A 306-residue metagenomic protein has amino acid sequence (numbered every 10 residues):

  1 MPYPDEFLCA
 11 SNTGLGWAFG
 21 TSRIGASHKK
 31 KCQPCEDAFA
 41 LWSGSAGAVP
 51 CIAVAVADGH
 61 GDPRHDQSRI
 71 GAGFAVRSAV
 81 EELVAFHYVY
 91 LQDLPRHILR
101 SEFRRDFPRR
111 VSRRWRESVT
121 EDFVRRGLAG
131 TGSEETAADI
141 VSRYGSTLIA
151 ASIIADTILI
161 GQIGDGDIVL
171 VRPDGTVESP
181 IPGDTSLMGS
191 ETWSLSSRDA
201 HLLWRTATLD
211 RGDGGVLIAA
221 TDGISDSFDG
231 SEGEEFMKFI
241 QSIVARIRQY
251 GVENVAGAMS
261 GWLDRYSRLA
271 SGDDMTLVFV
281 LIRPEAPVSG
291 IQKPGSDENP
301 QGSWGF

Functional and structural regions predicted by a protein language model:
M1-E82, G166, L195-T208, S271-V278: N-terminal entry segment of metal-dependent catalytic domains or homologous docking segments
Q33-V49, D139-A155, L159, D184-G230: Acidic loop->beta-strand submotif enriched in PP2C/PPM serine/threonine phosphatases
S45-P50, D174-T176, A286-G290: Short, solvent-exposed loop/turn segments that connect beta-strands within catalytic domains and beta-strand-rich
V54-A57, G161-I163, I218-A220: Short hydrophobic beta-strand that contains or immediately precedes a catalytic carboxylate
R64-H65, L159, L170-R172, S227-D229 (+1 more regions): Short helix/loop capping segments that flank catalytic or ligand/cofactor-binding pockets
R77-S118, M237-S260, D264: Helix-loop-helix
Q92-V171, L202-D210, L269-G272, L277-V280: Catalytic core of PPM/PP2C metal-dependent serine/threonine phosphatase domains
S190-F306: C-terminal catalytic subdomain
